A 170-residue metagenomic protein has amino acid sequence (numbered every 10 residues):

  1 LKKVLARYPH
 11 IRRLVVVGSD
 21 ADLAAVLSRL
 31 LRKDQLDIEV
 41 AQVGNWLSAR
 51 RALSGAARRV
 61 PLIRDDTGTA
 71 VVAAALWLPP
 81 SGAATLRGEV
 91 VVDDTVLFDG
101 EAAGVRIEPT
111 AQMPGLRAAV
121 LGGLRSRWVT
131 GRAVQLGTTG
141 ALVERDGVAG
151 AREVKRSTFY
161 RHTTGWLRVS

Functional and structural regions predicted by a protein language model:
L1-H10, V17-R145: Catalytic core of DAGKc-family lipid kinases
A141, A149, E153-S170: Extended hydrophobic packing segments that form well-structured cores
